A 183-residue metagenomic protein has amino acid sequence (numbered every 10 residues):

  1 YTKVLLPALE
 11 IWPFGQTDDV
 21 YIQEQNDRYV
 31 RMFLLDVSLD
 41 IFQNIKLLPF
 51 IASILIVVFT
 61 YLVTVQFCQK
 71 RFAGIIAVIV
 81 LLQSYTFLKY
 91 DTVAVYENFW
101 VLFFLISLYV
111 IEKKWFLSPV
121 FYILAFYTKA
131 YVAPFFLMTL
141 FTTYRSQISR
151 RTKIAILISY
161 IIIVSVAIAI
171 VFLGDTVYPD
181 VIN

Functional and structural regions predicted by a protein language model:
Y1-L34, D40: Extracytoplasmic catalytic/substrate-binding loops of multi-pass membrane glycan-assembly enzymes
V30-L48, C68-K70: Juxtamembrane segments of multi-pass membrane glycosylation machinery that transfer sugars from lipid-linked donors
L47-C68: Transmembrane-helix motifs of polytopic, lipid-linked glycan transferases
C68, F104-L117: Membrane-interface transmembrane helices that cradle and orient dolichyl/undecaprenyl
G74-S84, L108: Transmembrane and membrane-interface helices of multi-pass, inner-membrane envelope-modifying transferases
K89-E97: Short acidic/glycine- and proline-prone juxtamembrane loop motifs at membrane-interface regions of multi-pass membrane
F116-A130, F135-L140: Membrane-interface alpha helices of multi-pass inner-membrane proteins
P134-V164, I168: Perimembrane helix-loop-helix junctions
